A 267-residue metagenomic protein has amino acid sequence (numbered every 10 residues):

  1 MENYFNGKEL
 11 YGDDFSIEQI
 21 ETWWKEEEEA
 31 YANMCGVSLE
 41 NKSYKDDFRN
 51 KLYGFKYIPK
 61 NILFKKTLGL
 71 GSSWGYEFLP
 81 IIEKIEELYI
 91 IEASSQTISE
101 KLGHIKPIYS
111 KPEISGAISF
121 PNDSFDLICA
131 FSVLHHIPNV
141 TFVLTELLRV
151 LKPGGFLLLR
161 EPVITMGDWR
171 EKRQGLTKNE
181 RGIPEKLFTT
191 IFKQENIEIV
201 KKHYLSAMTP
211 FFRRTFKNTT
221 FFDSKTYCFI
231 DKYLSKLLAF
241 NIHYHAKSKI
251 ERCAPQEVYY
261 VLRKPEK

Functional and structural regions predicted by a protein language model:
M1-V37: N-terminal, positively charged/glycine-rich alpha-helical extensions of SAM-dependent methyltransferases
S43-K65: Conserved alpha-helix/loop element of class I SAM-dependent methyltransferases that forms part of the SAM/SAH-binding
L68-A117: Class I SAM-dependent methyltransferase SAM/SAH-binding core
Y109, A207-K267: A C-terminal cap/extension of S-adenosyl-L-methionine-dependent methyltransferases that defines the acceptor-substrate
G116-I128: A short acidic, Gly/Pro-enriched loop at the edge of an enzyme's catalytic core that lines a small-molecule cofactor
T141-F156: A short glycine-rich, Lys/Arg-flanked "PGG" loop and its adjoining helix->strand segment in the class I
F156-G182: Conserved class I S-adenosyl-L-methionine
E180-N196, K201-K202: Short alpha-helix
